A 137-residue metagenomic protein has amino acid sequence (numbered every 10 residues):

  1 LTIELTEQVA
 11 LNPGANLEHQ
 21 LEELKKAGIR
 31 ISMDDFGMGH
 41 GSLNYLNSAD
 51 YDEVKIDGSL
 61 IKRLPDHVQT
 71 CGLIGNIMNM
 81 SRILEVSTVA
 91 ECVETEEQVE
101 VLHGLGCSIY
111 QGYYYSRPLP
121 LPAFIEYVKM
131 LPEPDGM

Functional and structural regions predicted by a protein language model:
L1-A15, A27-M137: EAL-family c-di-GMP phosphodiesterase catalytic domain
Q20: Conserved functional hotspot residues or short segments at active or partner-binding sites across diverse domains
